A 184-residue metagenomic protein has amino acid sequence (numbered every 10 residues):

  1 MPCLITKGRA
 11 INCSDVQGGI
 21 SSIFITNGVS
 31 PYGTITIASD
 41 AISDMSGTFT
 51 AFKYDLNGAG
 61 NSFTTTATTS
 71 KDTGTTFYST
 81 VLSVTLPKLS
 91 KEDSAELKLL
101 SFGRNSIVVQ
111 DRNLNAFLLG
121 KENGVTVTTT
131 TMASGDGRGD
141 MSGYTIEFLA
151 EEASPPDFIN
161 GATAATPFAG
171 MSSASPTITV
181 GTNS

Functional and structural regions predicted by a protein language model:
P2-V81, V125-R138: Solvent-exposed edge beta-strands and adjacent loop segments that serve as assembly or binding interfaces
I23, L82-V84, I107-V109, L119 (+1 more regions): Generic structural hydrophobic/aromatic packing signal, biased to beta-strands
G28, D40, A59, P87-K91 (+5 more regions): Generic structural motif
T69-E92, D140-S154: Oligomerization/assembly interface segments of phage tail-like spikes and tubes
G74, L97-L99, V109, D136-D140: A general structural signal for short secondary-structure junctions and capping/turn motifs
K91-K98, D157-N160: Short, conserved charged micro-motifs
L97-L119: Short, acidic/charged, Gly/Pro-enriched secondary-structure junctions
G124-S184: Mixed-charge, glycine-accented linear interaction segment located at domain edges/termini
